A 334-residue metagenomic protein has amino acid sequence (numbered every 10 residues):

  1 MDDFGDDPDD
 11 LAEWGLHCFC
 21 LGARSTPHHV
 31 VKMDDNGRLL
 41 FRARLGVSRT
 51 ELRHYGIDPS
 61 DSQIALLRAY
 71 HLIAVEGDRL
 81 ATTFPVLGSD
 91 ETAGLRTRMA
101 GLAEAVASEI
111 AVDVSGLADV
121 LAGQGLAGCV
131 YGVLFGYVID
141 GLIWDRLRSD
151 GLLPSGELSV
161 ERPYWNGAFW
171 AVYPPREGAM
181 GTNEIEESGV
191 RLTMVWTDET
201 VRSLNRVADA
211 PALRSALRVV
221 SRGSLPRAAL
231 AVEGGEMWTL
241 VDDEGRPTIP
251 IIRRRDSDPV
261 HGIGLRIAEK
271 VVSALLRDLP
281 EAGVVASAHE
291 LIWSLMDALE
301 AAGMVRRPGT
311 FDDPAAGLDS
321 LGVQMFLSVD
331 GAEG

Functional and structural regions predicted by a protein language model:
D2-A23: N-terminal leader segment of winged-helix/HTH proteins
C20-I57, R176-L230, V272: Short amphipathic alpha-helical interface segments
D34, R42, I64-A65, A69-V75 (+6 more regions): Type-3 copper protein
H54-V75, S221-M237: Short amphipathic alpha-helical interaction segments
D78-F84, E244-I251: Minor-groove-contacting beta-hairpin "wing" of winged helix-turn-helix DNA-binding domains
F84-D119, I251-G283: Short, amphipathic alpha-helical interaction segments positioned at domain boundaries
R96-R191: Extended alpha-helical scaffolding regions
L121-G132, L230-D242, D258-G334: Phosphate/adenylate-binding glycine loop and adjacent helical scaffold
